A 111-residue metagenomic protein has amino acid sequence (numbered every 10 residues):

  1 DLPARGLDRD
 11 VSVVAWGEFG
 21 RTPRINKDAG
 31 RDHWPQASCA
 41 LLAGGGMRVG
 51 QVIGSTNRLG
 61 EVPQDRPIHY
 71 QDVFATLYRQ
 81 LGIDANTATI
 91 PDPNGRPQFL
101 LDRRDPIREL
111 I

Functional and structural regions predicted by a protein language model:
D1-I111: Ligand-binding pockets and gating/stacking loops
